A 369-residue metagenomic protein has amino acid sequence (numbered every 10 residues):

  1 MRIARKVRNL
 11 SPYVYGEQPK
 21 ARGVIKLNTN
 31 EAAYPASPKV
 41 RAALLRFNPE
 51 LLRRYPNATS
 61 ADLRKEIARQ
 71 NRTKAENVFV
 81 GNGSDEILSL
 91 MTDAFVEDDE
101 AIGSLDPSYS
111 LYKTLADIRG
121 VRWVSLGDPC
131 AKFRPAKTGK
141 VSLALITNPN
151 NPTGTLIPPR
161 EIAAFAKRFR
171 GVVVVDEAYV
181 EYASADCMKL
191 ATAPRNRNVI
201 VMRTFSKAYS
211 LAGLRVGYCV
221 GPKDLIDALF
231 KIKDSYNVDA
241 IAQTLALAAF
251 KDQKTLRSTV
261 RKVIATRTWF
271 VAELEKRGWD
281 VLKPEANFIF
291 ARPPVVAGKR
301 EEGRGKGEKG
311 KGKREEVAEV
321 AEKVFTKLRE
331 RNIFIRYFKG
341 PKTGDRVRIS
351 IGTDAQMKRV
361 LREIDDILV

Functional and structural regions predicted by a protein language model:
M1-R54: N-terminal "arm"/small-domain region of PLP-dependent enzymes with the aminotransferase-like
A61-A101, R119: Phosphate-binding glycine-rich loop
A94-T147: PLP-dependent aminotransferase-like
D117, V124, P129-K140, P152-L211: Active-site pre-lysine segment of PLP-dependent enzymes
A131-T138, T192, V295-V317, V369: Short, basic, low-complexity termini and linkers enriched in Ser/Thr/Gly/Pro that act as targeting/leader peptides
R160, V317, K327-R336, G340-V369: PLP-dependent enzyme catalytic core of the Aspartate aminotransferase-like
N198-E275, W279-L282: PLP-dependent aminotransferase class I/II
I264, K276-G298, K313-R331, I351: Conserved PLP-binding catalytic core of the aspartate aminotransferase-like
